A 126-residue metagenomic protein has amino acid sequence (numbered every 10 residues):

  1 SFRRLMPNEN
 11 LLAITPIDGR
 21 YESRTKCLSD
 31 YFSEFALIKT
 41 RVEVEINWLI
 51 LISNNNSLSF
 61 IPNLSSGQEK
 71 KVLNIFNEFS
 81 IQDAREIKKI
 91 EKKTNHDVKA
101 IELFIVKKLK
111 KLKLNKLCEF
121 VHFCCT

Functional and structural regions predicted by a protein language model:
F2-T126: A helix-coil-helix interface module used to build multimeric assemblies and to scaffold catalytic/cofactor sites
